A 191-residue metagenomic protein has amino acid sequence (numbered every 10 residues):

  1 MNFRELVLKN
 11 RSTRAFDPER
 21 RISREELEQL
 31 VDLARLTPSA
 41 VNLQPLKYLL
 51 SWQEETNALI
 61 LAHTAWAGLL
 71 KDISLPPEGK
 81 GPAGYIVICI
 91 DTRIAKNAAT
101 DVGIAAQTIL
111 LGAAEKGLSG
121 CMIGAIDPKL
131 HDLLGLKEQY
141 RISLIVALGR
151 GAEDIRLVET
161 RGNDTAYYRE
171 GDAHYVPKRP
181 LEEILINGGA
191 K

Functional and structural regions predicted by a protein language model:
M1-K191: Acidic, surface-exposed loops and disordered segments
